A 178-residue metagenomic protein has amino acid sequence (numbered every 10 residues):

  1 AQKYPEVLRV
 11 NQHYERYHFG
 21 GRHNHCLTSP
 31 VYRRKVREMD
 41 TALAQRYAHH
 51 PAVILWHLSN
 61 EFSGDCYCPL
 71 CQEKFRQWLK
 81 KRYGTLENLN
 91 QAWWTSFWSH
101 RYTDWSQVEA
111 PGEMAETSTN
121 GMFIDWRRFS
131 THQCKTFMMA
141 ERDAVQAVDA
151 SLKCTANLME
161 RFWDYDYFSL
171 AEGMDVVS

Functional and structural regions predicted by a protein language model:
K3-Y4, R9-V176: Polysaccharide-binding and catalytic clefts of secreted carbohydrate-active enzymes
